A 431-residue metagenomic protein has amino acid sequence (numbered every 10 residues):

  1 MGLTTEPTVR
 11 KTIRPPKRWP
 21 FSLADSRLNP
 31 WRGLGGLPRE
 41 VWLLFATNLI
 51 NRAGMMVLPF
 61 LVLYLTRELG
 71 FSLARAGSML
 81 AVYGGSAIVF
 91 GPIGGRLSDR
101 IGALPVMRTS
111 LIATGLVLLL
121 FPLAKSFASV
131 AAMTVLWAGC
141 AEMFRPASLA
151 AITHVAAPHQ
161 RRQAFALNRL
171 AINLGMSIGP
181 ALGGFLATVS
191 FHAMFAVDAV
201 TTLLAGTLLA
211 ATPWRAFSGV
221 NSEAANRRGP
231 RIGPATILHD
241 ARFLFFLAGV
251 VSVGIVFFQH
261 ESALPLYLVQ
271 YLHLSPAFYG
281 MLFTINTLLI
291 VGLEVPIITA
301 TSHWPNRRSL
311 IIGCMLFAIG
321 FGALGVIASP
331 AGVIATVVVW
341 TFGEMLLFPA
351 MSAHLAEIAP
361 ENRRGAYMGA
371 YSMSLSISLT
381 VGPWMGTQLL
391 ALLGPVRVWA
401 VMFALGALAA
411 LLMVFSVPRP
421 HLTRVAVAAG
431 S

Functional and structural regions predicted by a protein language model:
K17-P38, W214-L247, G430-S431: Juxtamembrane intracellular "pre-TM" segments in multi-pass secondary transporters
G35-G84, L244-G249, V253-L282: Helix-loop boundary and gating motifs at the non-cytosolic
M56, G84-P92, M176-S177, T287-V295 (+1 more regions): Residue-level signature of mid-helix packing/kink "hotspots" within the transmembrane helices of 12-pass Major
F90-G102, L293-N306, L390: Helix-to-loop junctions at the C-terminal end of transmembrane segments in multipass secondary transporters
P105-L119, R308-G322: Structural signature of the two symmetry-related core transmembrane helices
P122-M133, G325-T336: Helix-loop junctions at membrane interfaces in 12-TM secondary transporters
M133-L174: Cytoplasmic helix-loop-helix junction between adjacent transmembrane helices in 12-TM secondary transporters
A187-V200, Q388-G406: A membrane-interface helix-boundary motif in multi-pass transporters
